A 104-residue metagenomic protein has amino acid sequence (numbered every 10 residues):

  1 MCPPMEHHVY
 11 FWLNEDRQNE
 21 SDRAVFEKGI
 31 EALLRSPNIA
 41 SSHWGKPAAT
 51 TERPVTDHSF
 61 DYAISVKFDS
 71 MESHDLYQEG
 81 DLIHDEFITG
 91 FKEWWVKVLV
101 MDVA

Functional and structural regions predicted by a protein language model:
M1-D61, D69-L76, D102-A104: Short S/T/G/P-rich N-terminal loop/turn motif that feeds into the first structured element of a domain
I39, I83-H84, K97: A general structural signal for well-ordered secondary-structure junctions
M71-K92: C-terminal structural segments of small proteins and small subunits
T89-A104: Charge-dense polyanion-binding interfaces
